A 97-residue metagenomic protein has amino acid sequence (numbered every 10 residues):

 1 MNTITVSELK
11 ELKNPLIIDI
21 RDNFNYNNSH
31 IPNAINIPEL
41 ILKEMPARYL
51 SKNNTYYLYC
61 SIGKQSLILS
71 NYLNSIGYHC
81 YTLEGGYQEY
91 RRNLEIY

Functional and structural regions predicted by a protein language model:
M1-S7, L12-L16, D22-T55, S61-Y97: Rhodanese-like catalytic fold shared by cysteine-dependent sulfurtransferases and DSP/PTP-type phosphatases
